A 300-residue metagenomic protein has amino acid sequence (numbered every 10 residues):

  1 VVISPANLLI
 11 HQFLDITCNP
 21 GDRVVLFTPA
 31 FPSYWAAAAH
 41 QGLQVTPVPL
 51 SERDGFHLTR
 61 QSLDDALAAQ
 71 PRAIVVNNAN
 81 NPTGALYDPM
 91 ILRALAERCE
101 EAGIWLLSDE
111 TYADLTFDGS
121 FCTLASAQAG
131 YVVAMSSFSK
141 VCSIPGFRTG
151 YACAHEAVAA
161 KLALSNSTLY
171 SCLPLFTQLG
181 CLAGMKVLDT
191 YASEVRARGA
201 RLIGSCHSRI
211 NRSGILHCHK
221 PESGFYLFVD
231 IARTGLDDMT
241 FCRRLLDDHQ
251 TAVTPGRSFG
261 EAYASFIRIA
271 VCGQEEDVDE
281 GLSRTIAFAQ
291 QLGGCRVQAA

Functional and structural regions predicted by a protein language model:
V1-E97, D114-L115, S120-A127, G294-A299: Conserved core of the PLP fold type I
L26, P47, V75, L106-S108 (+3 more regions): Hydrophobic residues in well-ordered beta-strands that form the structural core
Q41, E101-A102, S213, H249 (+1 more regions): Helix C-cap/helix->beta junction micro-motif
T46, D64-D65, R244-V253, F259-A300: PLP-dependent enzyme catalytic core of the Aspartate aminotransferase-like
G130-A200, G204-R209, A289: Conserved core segment of the aminotransferase class I/II
L182, A197-H207, C218-I231, Y263: Conserved glycine-rich beta-strand-loop-beta hairpin in the small C-terminal domain of fold type I
G214-C218, A252-R257: A short linear hydrophobic-aromatic micro-motif
